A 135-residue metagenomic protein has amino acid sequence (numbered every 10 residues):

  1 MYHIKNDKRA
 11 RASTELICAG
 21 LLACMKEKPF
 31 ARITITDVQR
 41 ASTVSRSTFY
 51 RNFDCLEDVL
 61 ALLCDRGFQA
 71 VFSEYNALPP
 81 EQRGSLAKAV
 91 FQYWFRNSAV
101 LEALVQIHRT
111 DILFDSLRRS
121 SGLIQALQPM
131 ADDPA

Functional and structural regions predicted by a protein language model:
M1-K28, R32-I33, D37: Basic, helix-initiating cap at the start of DNA-binding domains
M1-N6, L78-A99: Primarily secretory-pathway and cell-envelope proteins
I17, L21, F53, L60 (+1 more regions): DNA major-groove recognition helix of helix-turn-helix
A23-E27, I33, L63-A87, L101-E102: Amphipathic alpha-helical linker/stalk segments
C24-D58: Helix-turn-helix
K88-A89, H108-A135: Amphipathic alpha-helical packing segments from all-alpha helical-bundle domains
